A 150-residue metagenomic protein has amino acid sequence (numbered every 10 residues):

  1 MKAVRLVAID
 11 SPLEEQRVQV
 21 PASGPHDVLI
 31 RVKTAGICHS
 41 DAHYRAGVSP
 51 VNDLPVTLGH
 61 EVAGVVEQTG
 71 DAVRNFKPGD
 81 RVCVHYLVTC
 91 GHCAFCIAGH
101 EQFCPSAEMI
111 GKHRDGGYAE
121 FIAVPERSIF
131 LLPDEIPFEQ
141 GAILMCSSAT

Functional and structural regions predicted by a protein language model:
M1-K2: Extreme N-terminal starter segment of soluble prokaryotic enzymes
R5-A8, A46, V66, I97: Residue-level signal for short segments within beta-strands and strand-turn junctions of well-structured beta-sheet
A8, Q19-V20, D53-G59, I110-R114 (+1 more regions): Short Gly/Pro-enriched turn/cap motifs at secondary-structure boundaries
D10-E15, H39-S40: Short N-terminal binding/cap micro-motifs at the start of the first secondary-structure element
P21-A35, V48-A94, S128-E139: Glycine-rich beta-strand-centered segment in the early N-terminal region that forms part of a ligand/cofactor-binding
S40, C83-L87, C146: Glycine-rich phosphate/pyrophosphate-binding beta-alpha loops
S40-A46: Cytochrome P450 core scaffold surrounding the K-helix E-X-X-R motif and the conserved "meander" helix-loop region
C90-T150: NAD(P)H dinucleotide-binding glycine-rich loop of Rossmann-like/cofactor-binding domains, especially the beta1-alpha1
